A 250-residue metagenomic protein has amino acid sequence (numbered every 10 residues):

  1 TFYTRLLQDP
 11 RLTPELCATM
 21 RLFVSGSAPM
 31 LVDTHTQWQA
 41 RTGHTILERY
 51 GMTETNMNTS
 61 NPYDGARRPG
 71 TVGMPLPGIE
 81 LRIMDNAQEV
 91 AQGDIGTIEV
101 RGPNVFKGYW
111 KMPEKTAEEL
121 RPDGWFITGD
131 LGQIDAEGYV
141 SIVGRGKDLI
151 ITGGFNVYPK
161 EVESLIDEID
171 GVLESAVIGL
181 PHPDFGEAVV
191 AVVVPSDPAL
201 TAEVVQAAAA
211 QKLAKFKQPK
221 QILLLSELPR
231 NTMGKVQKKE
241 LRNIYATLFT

Functional and structural regions predicted by a protein language model:
Y3, L7-R68, E80, A87: Gly/Ser/Thr-rich phosphate-binding loop
R11, T19, G43, G78 (+5 more regions): Glycine-centered tight turns that cap/initiate beta-strands
S27, G51, G73, D130 (+2 more regions): Active-site glycine-centered loops adjacent to acidic/histidine catalytic or metal-binding residues that shape
L47-E54, G73-P75, I178-P181, L223: Beta-strand->loop->alpha-helix junctions that form or flank phosphate-binding loops in nucleotide-handling enzymes
A66, G70-L76, L120-D123: Short Gly/Pro-enriched turn/cap motifs at secondary-structure boundaries
M74-G78, Q88-E119, V157: Conserved ATP/PPi-binding loop(s) of AMP-dependent carboxylate-activating enzymes
G102, K107-G108, K115-E118, L131-K217 (+3 more regions): AMP-binding/adenylate-forming catalytic core of the ANL superfamily
N243-T250: Acidic/polar alpha-helix N-cap and adjacent early helical turns within long charge-rich amphipathic helices/linkers
